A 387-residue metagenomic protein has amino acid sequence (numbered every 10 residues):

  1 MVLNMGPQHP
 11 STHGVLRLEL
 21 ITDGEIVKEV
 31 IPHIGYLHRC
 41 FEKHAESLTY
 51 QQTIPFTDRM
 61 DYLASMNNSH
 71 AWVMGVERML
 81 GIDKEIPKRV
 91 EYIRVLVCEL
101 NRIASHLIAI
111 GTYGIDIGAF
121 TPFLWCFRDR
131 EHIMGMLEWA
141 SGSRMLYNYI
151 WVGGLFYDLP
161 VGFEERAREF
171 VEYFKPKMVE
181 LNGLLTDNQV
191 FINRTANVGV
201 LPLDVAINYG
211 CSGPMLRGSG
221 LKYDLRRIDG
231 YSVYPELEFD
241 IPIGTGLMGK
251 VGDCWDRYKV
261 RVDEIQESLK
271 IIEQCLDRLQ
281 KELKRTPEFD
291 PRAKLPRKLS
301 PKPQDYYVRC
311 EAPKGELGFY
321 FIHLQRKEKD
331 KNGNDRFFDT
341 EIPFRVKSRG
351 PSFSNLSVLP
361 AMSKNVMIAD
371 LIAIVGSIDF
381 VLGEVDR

Functional and structural regions predicted by a protein language model:
M1-R17, I21-R387: Active-site bordering "gate/hinge" segments that shape substrate access to catalytic or cofactor-binding pockets
